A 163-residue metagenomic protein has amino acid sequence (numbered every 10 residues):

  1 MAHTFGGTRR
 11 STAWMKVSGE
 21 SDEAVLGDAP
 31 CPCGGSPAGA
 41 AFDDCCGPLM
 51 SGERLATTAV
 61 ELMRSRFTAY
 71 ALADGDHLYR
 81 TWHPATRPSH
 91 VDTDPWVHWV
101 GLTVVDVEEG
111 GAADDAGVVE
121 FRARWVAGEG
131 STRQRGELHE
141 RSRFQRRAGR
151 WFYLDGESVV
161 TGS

Functional and structural regions predicted by a protein language model:
M1-G27, S163: Actinobacteria-biased recognition of intrinsically disordered, low-complexity terminal regions
W14, V25-A40: Short Cys/His-rich zinc-binding micro-motifs
G19-L26, A56, T93-W96, A113: Contiguous, function-dense segments enriched for cysteine-driven chemistry and partner/ligand-binding capacity
A41-L49: Cysteine-rich micro-motifs
C45, L78, F144: Hydrophobic pocket/interface hotspot
P48-P95: Core segments of small alpha/beta cavity-forming domains
P95-E137: Surface-exposed, charged secondary-structure patches
E137-S163: Short beta-strand edge/turn micro-motifs at domain boundaries
